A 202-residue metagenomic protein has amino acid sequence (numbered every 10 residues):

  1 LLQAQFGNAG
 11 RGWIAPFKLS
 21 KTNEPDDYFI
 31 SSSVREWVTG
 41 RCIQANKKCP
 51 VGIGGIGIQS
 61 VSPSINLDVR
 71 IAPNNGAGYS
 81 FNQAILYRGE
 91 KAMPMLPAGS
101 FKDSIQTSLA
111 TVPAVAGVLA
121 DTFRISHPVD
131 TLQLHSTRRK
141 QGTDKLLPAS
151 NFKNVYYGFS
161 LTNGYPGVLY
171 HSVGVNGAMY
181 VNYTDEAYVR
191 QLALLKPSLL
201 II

Functional and structural regions predicted by a protein language model:
L2-T107, T111-I202: Conserved SGNH/GDSL esterase-like catalytic core that processes O-acyl groups on lipids and polysaccharides
